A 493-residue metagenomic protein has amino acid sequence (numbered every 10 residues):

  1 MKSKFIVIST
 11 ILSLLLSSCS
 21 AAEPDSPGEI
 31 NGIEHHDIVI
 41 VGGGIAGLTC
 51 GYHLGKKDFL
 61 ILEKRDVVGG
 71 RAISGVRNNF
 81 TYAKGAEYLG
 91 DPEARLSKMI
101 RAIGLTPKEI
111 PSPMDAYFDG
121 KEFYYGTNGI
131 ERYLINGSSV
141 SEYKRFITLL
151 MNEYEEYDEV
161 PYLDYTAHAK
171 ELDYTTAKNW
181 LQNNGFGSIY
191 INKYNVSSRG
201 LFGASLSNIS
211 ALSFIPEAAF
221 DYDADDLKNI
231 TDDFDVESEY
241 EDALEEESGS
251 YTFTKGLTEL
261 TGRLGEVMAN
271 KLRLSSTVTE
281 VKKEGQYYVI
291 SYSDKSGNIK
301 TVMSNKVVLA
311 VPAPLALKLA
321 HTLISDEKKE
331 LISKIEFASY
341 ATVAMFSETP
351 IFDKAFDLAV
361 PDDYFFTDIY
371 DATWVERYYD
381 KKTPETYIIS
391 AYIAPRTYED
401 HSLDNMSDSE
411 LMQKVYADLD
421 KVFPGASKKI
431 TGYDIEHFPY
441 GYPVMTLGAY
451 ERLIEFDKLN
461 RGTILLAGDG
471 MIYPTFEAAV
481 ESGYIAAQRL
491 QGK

Functional and structural regions predicted by a protein language model:
S17-S18: C-terminal motif of bacterial Sec signal peptides marking the signal peptidase cleavage site
E23-P27, I369-K493: Conserved flavin/dinucleotide-binding core of flavoenzymes
G32-I33, L274-I389, Y398-E399, V422: Mid-domain catalytic core of redox enzymes that form a hydrophobic substrate pocket/lid adjacent to a catalytic redox
H35-I61: N-terminal Rossmann-like FAD-binding beta1-loop-alpha1 element of flavoenzymes
I45-A46, V68, S482: Hydrophobic/small residue at the entry helix of a nucleotide-binding pocket
G55-V76: Glycine-rich FAD pyrophosphate-binding loop
F80-E156, A167: Dinucleotide-binding Rossmann-like beta1-alpha1 core, especially the glycine-rich loop that anchors the ADP
E159-Y287: Active-site/ligand-binding neighborhood in enzyme catalytic cores
